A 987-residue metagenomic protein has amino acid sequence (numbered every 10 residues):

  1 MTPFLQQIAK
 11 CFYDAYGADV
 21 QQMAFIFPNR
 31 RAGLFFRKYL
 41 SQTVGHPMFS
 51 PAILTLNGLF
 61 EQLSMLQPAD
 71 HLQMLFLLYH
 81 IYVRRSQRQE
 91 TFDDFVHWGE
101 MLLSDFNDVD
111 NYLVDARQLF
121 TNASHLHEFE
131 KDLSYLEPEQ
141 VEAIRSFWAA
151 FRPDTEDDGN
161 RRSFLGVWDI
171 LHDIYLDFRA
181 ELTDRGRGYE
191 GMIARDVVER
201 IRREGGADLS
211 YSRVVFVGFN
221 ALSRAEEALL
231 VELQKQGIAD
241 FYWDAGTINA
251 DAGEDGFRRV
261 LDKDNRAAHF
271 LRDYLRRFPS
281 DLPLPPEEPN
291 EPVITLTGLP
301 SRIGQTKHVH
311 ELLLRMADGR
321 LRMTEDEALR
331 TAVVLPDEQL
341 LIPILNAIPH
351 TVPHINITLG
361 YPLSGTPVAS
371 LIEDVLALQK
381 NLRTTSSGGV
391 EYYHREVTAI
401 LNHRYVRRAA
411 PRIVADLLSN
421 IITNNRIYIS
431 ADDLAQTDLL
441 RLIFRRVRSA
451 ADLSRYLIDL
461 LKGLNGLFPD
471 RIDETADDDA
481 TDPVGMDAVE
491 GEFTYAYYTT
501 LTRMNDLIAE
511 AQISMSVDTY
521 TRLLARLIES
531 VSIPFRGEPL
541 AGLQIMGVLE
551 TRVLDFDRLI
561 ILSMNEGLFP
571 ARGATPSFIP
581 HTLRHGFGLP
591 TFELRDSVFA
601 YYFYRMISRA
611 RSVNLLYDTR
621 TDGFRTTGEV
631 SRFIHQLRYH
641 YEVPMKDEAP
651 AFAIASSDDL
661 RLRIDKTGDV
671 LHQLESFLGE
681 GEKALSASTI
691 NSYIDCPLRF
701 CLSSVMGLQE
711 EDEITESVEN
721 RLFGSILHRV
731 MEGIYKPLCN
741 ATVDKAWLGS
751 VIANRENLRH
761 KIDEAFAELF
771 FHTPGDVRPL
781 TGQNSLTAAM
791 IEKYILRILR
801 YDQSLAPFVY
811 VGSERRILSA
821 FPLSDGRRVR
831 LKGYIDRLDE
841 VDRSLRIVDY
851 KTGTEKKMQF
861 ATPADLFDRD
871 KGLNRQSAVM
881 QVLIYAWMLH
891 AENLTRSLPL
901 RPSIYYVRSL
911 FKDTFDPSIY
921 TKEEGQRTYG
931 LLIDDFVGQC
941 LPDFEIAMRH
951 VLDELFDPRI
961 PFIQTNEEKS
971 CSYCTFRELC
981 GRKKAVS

Functional and structural regions predicted by a protein language model:
M1, R31-A32, A221, G246-I248 (+15 more regions): Short, glycine-/Ser/Thr-/acidic-enriched flexible segments
M1-T582, E642-P644, F723, P737-E792 (+2 more regions): Nucleic acid-machinery interaction/catalytic patches
G17, G45-H46, S608, L889-S897: Arginine/glycine-rich "motif VI" loop of SF2 helicases in the C-terminal RecA-like domain
L66-D70, S280, G360, L594 (+3 more regions): Short alpha-helix boundary/capping segments
Y405, L589-Y641, Y885, M948-F976: C-terminal accessory regions
A480, S577-L589, M858-K871: A solvent-exposed, charged loop/short amphipathic helix patch at secondary-structure junctions
I560, L616, R663-S987: RecB-family 4Fe-4S metal-dependent nuclease core
E629-I664: Helicase C-terminal subdomain and adjacent C-terminal extension
